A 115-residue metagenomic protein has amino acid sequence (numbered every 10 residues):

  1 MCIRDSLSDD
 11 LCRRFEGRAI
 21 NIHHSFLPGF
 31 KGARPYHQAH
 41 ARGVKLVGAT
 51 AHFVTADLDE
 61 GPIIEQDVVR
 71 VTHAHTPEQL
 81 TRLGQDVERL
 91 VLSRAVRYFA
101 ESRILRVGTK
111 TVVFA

Functional and structural regions predicted by a protein language model:
M1-I3: Short, small-residue-biased leader/transition segments that mark boundaries at the very start of proteins
D5-D57: Flexible, gly/pro- and Lys/Arg-enriched active-site loops
S6-D10, A41, A49-A115: Active-site-proximal loop/hinge segments within enzyme catalytic domains
